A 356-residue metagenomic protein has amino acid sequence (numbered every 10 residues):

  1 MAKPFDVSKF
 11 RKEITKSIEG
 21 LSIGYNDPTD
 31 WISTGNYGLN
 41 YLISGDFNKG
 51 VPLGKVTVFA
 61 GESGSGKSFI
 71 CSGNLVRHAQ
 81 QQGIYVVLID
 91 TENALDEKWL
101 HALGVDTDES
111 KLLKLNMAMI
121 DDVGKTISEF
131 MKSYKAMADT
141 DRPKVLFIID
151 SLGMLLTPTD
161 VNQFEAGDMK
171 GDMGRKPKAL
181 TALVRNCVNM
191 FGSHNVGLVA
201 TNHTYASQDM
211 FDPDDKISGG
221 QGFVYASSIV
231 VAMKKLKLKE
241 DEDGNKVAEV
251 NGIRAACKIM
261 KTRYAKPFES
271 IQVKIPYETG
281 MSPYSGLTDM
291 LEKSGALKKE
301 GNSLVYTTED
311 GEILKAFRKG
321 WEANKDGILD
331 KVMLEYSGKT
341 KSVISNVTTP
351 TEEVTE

Functional and structural regions predicted by a protein language model:
M1-S22, I32, L238-E356: C-terminal regions of RecA-like/P-loop NTPase motor modules
A2-E109, G124-K132: The Walker A/P-loop phosphate-binding site
F5, D30, T34, G38 (+12 more regions): Charged, alpha-helix-enriched surfaces in structured cytosolic catalytic cores of large nucleotide-utilizing machines
L95, L155-L156, S207-Q208: Catalytic P-loop NTPase motifs of RecA-like helicase/translocase cores
D108-D121, S227: A glycine-rich helix N-cap at a beta->alpha junction
A118-S193: Phosphate-binding/switch loop-helix module in NTP-utilizing enzymes
M173-S294: Phosphate-binding/switch region of NTP-binding enzymes
